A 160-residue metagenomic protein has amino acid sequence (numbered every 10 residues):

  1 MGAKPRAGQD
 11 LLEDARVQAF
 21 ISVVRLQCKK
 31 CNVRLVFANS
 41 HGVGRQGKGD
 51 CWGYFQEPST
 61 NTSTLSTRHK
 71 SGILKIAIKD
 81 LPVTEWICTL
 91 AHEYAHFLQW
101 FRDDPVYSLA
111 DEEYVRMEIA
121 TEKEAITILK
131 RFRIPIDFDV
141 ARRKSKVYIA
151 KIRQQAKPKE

Functional and structural regions predicted by a protein language model:
M1-Q9: Short Lys/Arg-rich cationic patches that frequently serve as NLS/NoLS or arginine-rich RNA/DNA-binding motifs
G8, R25-L26, K30, V36-I73 (+1 more regions): Catalytic zinc-binding patch centered on the HExxH motif and its immediate surroundings that defines zinc-dependent
G8-A15, A19, R116, V140: Alpha-helix boundary/N-cap detector
D14-C31: Zn2+-dependent metallopeptidase catalytic core
L74-L90, D111: Short pre-active-site segment immediately N-terminal to the catalytic Zn-binding motif
L81-E85, L129-E160: Long, well-structured alpha-helical subdomains associated with metal-dependent extracellular/ecto-lumenal hydrolases
Y94-E112: Catalytic Zn2+-binding segment of zinc metalloproteases
A110-A141: Post-HExxH zinc-binding segment in Zn-dependent metallohydrolases
